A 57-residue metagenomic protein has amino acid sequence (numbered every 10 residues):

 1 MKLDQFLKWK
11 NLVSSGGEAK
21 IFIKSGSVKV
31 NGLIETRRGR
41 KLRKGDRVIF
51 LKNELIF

Functional and structural regions predicted by a protein language model:
M1-K44: A basic, amphipathic helix-loop patch mediating RNA/tRNA/ribosome contacts
K29, I49-F50: A general beta-strand register signal
K52-F57: Short, charged beta-turn/beta-strand-edge "cap" motif at the junction between a beta-strand and an adjacent loop
